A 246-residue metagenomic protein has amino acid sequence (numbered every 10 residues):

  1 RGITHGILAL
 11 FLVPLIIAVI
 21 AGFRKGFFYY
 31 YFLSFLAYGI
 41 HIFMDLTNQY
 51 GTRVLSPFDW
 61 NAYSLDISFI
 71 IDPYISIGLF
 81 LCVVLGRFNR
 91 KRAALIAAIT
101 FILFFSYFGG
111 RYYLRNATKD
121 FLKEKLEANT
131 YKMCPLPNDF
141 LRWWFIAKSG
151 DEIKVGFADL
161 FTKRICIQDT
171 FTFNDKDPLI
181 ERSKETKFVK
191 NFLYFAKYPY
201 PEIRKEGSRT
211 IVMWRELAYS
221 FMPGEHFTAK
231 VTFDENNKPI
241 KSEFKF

Functional and structural regions predicted by a protein language model:
R1-L126, Y131-P135: N-terminal membrane-targeting hydrophobic helices
N129-T130, P137-W144, K148-F246: Extracytosolic and intramembrane catalytic regions of membrane-associated proteins in envelope/secretory systems
